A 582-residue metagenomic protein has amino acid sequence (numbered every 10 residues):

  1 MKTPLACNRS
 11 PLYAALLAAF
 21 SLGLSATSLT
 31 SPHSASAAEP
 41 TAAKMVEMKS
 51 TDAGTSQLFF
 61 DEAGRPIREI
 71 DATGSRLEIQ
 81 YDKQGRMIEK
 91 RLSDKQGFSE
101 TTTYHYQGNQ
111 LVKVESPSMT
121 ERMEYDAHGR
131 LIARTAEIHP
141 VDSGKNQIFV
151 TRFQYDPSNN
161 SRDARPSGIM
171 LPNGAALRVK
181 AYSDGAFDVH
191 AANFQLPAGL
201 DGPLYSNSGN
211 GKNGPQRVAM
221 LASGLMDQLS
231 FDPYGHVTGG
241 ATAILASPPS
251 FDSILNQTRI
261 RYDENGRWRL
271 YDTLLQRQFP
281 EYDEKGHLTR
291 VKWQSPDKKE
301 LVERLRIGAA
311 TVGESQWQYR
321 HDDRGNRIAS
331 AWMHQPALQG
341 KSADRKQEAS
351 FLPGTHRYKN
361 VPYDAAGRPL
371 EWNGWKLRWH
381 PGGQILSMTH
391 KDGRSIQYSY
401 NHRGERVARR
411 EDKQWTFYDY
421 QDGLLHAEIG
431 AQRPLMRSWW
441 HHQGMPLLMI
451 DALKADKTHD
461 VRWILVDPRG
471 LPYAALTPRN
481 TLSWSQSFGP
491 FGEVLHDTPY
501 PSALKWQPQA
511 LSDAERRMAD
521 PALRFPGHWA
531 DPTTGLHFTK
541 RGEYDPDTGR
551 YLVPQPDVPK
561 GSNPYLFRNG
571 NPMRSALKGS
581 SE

Functional and structural regions predicted by a protein language model:
K2-L29: Gram-negative bacterial Sec-dependent N-terminal signal peptides
L29-S36: Sec/Tat signal peptide C-region and signal peptidase I cleavage site
S36-K44, T55-R65, L77-R86, E100-Q110 (+17 more regions): Aromatic-rich beta-strand edge motifs centered on tyrosine
K49-D52, E69-A72, Q96, V114-S116 (+11 more regions): Short loop/turn motifs at secondary-structure junctions and domain boundaries
P157-N159, A343-F351, L453-F538, N569-A576: A motif-centric feature for acidic-aromatic and gly/ser/thr-rich catalytic loops and repeats
I385, L504-W506, Y551-P554: Blade-edge beta-strand/turn elements of extracellular beta-propeller and related beta-sheet repeat scaffolds
R406, E493-T498, G542-L552, S562-E582: Short, low-complexity export/processing leader segments characterized by acidic and small residues
